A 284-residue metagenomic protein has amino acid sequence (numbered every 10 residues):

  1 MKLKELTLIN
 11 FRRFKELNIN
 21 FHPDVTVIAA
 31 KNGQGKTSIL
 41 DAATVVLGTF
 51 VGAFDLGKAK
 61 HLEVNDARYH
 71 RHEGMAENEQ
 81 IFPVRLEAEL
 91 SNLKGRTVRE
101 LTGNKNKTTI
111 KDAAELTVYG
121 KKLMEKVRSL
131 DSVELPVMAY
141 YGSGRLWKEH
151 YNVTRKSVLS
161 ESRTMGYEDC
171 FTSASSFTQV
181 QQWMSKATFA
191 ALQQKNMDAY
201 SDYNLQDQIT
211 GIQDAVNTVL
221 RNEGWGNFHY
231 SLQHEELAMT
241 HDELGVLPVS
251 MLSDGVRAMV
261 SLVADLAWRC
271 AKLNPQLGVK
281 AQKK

Functional and structural regions predicted by a protein language model:
M1-V180, R221, Q282: P-loop NTPase switch/coupling surface
S91, G166-K283: Extended helical coiled-coil dimerization/tether regions that scaffold and oligomerize large DNA-maintenance assemblies
